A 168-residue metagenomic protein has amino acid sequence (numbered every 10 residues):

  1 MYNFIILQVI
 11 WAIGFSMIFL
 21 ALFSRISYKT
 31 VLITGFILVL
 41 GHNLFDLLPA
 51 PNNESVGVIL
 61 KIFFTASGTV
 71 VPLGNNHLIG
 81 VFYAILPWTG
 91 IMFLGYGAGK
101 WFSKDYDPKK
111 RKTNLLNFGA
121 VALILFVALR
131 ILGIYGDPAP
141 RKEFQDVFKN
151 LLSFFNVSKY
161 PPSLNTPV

Functional and structural regions predicted by a protein language model:
M1-V168: Alpha-helical transmembrane segments and their immediate juxtamembrane cytosolic regions
